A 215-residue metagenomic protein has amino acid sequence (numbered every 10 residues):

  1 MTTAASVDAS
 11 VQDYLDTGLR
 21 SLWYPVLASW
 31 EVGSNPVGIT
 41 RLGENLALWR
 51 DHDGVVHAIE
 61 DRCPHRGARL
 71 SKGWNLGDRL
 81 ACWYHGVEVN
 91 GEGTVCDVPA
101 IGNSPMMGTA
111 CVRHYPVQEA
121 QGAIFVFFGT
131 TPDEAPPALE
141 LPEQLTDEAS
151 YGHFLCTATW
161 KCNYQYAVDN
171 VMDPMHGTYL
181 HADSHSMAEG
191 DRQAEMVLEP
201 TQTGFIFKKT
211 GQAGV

Functional and structural regions predicted by a protein language model:
T2-Q12, G18, P25-G152, Q202: Rieske [2Fe-2S] iron-sulfur-binding domain
V55, P132-V215: C-terminal catalytic domain of Rieske-type non-heme iron oxygenases
